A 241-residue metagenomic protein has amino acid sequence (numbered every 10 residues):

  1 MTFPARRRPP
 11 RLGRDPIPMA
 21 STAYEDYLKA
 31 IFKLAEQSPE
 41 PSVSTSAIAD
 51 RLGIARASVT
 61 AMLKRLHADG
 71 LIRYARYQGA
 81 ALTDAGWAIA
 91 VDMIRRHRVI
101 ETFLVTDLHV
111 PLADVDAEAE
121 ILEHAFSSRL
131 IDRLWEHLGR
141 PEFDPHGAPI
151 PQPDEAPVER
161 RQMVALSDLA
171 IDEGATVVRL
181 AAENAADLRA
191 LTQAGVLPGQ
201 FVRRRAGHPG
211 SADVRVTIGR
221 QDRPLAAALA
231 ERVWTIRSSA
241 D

Functional and structural regions predicted by a protein language model:
F3-L28: Short alpha-helical segments that sit at the start of domains
S21-I54: N-terminal helix-turn-helix DNA-binding core of bacterial DNA-binding proteins
A57: Key DNA-contact positions within bacterial/archaeal DNA-binding proteins
T60-K64: Short, hydrophobic-biased segments on the C-terminal half of alpha helices that form "recognition helices"
H67-A75: A short, conserved structural fragment
Q78-H97: Basic, amphipathic "hinge/linker" alpha-helix immediately C-terminal to the N-terminal HTH DNA-binding motif
R95-I131: Ordered, amphipathic secondary-structure segments that act as subunit-interaction surfaces in large macromolecular
E123-E231: Mid-protein regulatory/catalytic core that forms ligand/cofactor-binding pockets and protein-protein interaction
